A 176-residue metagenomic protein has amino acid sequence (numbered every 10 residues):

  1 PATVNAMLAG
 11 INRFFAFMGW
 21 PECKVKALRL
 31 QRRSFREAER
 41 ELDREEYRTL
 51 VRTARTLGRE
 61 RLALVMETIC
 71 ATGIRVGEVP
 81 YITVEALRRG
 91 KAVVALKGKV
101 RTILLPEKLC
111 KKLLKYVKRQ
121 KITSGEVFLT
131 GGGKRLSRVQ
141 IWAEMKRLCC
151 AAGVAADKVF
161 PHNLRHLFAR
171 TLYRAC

Functional and structural regions predicted by a protein language model:
P1-C176: Conserved catalytic core of the tyrosine transesterase superfamily
